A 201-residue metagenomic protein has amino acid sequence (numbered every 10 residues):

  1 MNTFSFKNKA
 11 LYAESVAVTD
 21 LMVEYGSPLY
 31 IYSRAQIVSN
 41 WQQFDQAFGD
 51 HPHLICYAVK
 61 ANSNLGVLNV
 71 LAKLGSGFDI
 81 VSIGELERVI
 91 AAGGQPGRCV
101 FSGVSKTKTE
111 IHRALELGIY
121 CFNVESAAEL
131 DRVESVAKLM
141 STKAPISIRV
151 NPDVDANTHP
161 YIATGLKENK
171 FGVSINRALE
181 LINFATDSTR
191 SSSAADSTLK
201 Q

Functional and structural regions predicted by a protein language model:
M1-A144, N183, D187, S191-S193: A charged N-terminal "starter" segment
N123, S147, T198-Q201: A structural signal for short, well-ordered beta-strand segments and their strand-loop junctions that often border
K143-D155: Glycine-rich, aromatic-flanked loop segments that form ligand/cofactor-binding clefts across common enzyme folds
P152-Q201: Active-site loop/helix belt of alpha/beta enzymes
